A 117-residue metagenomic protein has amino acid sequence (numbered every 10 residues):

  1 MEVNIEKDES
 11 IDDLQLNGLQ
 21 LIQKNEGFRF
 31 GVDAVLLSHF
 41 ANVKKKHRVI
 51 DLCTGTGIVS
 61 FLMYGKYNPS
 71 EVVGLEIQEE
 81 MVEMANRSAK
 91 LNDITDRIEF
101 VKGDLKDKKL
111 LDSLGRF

Functional and structural regions predicted by a protein language model:
E2-K44: Class I SAM-dependent transferase core
F40-F117: Conserved SAM/SAH cofactor-binding pocket of Class I
